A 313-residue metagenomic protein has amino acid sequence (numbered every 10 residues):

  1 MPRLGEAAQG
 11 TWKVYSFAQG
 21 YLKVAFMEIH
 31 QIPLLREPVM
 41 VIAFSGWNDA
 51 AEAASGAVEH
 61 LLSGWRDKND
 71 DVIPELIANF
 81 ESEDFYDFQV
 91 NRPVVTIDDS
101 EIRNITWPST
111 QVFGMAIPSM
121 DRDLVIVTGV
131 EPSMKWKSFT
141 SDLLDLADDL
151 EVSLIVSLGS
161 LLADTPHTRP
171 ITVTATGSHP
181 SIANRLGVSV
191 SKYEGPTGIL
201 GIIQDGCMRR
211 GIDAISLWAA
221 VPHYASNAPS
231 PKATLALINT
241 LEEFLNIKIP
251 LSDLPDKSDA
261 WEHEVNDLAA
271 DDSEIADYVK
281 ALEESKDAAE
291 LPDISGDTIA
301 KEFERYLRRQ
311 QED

Functional and structural regions predicted by a protein language model:
Y15-F17, Y21: Aromatic (phenylalanine/tyrosine) cluster motif
L22-G129: N-terminal short beta-loop-beta anion/metal-coordinating cradle
F44-N48, V127-W136, L186-E194, Y224-A228: Flexible, glycine/proline-enriched loop segments at strand-loop-helix junctions that form or flank small-ligand binding
R122, T128-P180, I203: Internal, conserved structured core segments that host functional sites
D164-K248: Catalytic cores of processing enzymes, dominated by hydrolases/peptidases, characterized by acidic/His-rich
A225-D313: A conserved C-terminal secondary-structure "cap"
